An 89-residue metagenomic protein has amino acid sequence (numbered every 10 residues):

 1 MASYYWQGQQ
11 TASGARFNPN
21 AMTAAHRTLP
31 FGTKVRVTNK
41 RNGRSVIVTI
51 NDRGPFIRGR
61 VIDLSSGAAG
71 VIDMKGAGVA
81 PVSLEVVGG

Functional and structural regions predicted by a protein language model:
M1-G89: Secreted/periplasmic proteins
